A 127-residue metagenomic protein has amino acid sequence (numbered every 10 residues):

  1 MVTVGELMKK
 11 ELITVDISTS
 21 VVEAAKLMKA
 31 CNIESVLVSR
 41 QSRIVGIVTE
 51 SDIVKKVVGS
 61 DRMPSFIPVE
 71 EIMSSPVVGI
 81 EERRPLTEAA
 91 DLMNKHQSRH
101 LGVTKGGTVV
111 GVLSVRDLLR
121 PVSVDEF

Functional and structural regions predicted by a protein language model:
M1-V2, G59: Cyclic nucleotide-binding regulatory module and flanking cytosolic helices
V2, T19, V48, I67 (+2 more regions): Short beta-to-alpha loop/turn elements within the nucleotide-binding domains of ABC transporters
V2-L12, F66-V77: Bateman (tandem CBS) regulatory domains
E11, E34, V54, M73-P76 (+1 more regions): A generic structural signal for short beta-strands and their flanking turns/coil linkers
T14-N32, I80-Q97, V103-K105, V122: The conserved cystathionine-beta-synthase
M28-C31, V36-D52, M93, L101-R116: A glycine-centered beta-loop-beta connector
V54-I67, L118-F127: A short, polar/charged loop-to-alpha-helix boundary motif
